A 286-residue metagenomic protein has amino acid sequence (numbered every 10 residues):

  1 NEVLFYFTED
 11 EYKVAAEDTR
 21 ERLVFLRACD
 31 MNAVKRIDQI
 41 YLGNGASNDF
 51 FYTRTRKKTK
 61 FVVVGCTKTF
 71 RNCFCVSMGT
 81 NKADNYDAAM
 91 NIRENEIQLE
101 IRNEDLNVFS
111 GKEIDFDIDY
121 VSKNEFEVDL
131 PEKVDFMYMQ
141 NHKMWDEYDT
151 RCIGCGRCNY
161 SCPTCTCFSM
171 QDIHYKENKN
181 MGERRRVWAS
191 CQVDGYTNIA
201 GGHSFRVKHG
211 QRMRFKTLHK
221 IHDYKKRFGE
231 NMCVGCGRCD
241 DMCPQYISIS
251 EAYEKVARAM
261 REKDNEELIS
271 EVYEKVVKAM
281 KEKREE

Functional and structural regions predicted by a protein language model:
N1-M137, W145, I269, E274-K275: Iron-sulfur-associated redox domains of electron-transfer enzymes in respiratory and anaerobic energy metabolism
L26, M31, T164-M170: Hydrophobic/aromatic-rich, well-ordered segments within soluble, folded domains that form packed cores
D30, C158, C239: A generic "binding-loop/recognition-motif" signal
N32-A33, S161, M242: Hydrophobic positions within alpha-helical membrane elements
L130-T150, F168-E286: Ferredoxin-type iron-sulfur electron-transfer modules in oxidoreductases and energy-metabolism complexes
C152-P163: Oxyanion-binding "anion nests"
